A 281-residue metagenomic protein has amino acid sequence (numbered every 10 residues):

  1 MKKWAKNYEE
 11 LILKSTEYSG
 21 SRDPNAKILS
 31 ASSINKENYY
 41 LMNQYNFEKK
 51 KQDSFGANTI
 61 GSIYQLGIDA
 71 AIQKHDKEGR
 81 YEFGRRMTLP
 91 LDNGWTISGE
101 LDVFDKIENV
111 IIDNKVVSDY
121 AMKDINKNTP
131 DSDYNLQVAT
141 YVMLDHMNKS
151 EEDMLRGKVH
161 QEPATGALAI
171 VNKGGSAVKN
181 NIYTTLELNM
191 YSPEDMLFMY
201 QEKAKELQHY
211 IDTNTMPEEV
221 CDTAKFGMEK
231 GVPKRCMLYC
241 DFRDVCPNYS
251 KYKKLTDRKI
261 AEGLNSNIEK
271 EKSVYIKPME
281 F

Functional and structural regions predicted by a protein language model:
M1-I111, S118-N126, S132, F281: Metal-dependent nuclease catalytic cores that hydrolyze phosphodiester bonds in DNA/RNA, characterized by
K2-W4, H146-F281: Metal-dependent nuclease catalytic regions and adjoining charged, substrate-binding loops involved in nucleic-acid end
R22-P24, D113, E152, S266: Intrinsic-disorder/low-complexity regions
E37, Y141, C240: A residue-level signal for conserved active-site and pocket-lining positions in enzyme catalytic cores
I63-A70, T140, F198-E202, E206: Long, highly charged amphipathic alpha-helices
L66-D76, K127-K173: Metal-dependent nuclease catalytic cores in nucleic-acid-processing enzymes, especially RNase H-like/related
S98, D133-T140, D195, R235: Short, well-structured alpha-helical interface segments that form or flank functional binding sites
N114-V116, I170: Residue-level recognition of conserved beta-strand positions in structured domain cores
